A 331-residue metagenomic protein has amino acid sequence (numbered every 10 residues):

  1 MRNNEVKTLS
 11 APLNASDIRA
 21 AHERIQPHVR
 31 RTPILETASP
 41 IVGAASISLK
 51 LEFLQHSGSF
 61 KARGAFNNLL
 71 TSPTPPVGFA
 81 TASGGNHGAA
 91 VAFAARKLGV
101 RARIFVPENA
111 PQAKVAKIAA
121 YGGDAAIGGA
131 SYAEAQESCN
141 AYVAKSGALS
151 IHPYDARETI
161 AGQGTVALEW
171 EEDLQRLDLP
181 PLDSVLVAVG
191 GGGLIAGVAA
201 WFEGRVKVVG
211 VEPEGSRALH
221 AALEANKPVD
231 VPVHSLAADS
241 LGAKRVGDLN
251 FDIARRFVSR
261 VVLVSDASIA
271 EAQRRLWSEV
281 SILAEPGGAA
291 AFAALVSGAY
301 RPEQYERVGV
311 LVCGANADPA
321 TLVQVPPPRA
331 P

Functional and structural regions predicted by a protein language model:
M1-P331: PLP-dependent amino-acid enzyme catalytic core
